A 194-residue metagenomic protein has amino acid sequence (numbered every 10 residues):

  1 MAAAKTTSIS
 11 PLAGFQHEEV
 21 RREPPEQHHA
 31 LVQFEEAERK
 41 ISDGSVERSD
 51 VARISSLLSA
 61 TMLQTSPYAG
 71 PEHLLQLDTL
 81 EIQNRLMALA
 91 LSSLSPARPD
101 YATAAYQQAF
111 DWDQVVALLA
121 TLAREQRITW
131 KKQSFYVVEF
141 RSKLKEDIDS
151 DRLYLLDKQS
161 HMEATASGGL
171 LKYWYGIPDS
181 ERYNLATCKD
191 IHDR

Functional and structural regions predicted by a protein language model:
M1-S180: Short S/T/G/P-rich N-terminal loop/turn motif that feeds into the first structured element of a domain
A164, C188-K189: Long alpha-helical scaffolds
D179-T187: The conserved glycine-aromatic submotif of the RRM
I191-R194: Short amphipathic alpha-helices within nucleic acid-binding modules
